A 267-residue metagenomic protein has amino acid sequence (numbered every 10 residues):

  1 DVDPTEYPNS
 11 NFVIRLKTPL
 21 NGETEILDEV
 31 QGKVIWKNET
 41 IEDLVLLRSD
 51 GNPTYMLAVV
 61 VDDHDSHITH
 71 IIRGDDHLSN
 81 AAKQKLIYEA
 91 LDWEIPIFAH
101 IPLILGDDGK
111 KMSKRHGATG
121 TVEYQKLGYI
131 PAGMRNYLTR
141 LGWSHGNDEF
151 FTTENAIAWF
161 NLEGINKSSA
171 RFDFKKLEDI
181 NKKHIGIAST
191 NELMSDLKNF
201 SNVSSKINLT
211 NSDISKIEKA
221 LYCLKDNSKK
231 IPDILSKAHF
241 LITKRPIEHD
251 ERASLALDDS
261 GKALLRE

Functional and structural regions predicted by a protein language model:
D1-K114, G120, H145: Active-site cores that bind ATP or allylic diphosphates and position pyrophosphate for catalysis
R48, S66-H77, L105-Y137, L141-H145 (+2 more regions): Conserved phosphate-binding loops in nucleotide/dinucleotide-binding enzymes
L91, L127, L141, F160 (+1 more regions): Residues at alpha-helix termini
I95-P96, H145-D148, S169, L209 (+1 more regions): Short, surface-exposed helix-loop/turn micro-motifs enriched in polar/charged residues
D107-D108, A158-I165, S204, E248-A253: Short, mixed-charge aromatic SLiMs
R135-L138, I157, L221, K225: Non-transmembrane alpha-helical segments in soluble domains of secreted/periplasmic/extracellular proteins
E149-A156: Acidic/histidine-enriched alpha-helical segments
T190-E267: Small-residue-rich helix-loop
